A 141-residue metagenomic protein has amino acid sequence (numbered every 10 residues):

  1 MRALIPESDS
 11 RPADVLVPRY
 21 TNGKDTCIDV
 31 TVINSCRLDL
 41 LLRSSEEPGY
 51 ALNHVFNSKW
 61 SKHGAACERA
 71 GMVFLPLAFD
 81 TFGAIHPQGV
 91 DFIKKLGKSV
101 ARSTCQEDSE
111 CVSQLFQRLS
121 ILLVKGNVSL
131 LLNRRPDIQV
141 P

Functional and structural regions predicted by a protein language model:
M1-A13, T21-T26, V32-P141: Non-catalytic C-terminal interaction segments of nucleic acid-processing enzymes
